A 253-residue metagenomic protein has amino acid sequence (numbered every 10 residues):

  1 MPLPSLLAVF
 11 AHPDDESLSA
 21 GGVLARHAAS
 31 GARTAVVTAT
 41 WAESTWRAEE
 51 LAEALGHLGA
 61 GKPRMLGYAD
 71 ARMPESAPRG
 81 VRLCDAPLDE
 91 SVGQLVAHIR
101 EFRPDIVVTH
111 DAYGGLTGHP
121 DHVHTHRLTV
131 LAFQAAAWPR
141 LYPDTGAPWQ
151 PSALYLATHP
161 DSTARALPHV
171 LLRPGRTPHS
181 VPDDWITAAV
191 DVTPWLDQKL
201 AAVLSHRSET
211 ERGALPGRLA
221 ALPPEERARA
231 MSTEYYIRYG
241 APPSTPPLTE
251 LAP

Functional and structural regions predicted by a protein language model:
M1-L7, P78-R79, A86-P253: Metal-dependent de-N-acetylase/amidase catalytic core
M1-R103, M231, I237-Y239, T245-E250: Active-site rim/loop-helix segments in enzyme catalytic domains that contact anionic ligands
